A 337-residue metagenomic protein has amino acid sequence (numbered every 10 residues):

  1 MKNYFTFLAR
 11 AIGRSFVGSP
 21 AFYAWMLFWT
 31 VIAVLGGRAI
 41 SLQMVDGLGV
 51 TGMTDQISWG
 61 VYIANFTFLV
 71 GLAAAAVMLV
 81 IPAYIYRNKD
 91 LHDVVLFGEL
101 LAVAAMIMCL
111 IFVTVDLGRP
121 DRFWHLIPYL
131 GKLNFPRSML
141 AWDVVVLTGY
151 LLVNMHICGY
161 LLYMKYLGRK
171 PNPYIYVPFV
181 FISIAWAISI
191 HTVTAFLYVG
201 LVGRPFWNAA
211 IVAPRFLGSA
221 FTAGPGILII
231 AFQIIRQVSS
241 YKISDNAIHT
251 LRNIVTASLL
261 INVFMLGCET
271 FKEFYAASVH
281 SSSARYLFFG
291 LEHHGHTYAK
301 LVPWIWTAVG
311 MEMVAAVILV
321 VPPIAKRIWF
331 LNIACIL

Functional and structural regions predicted by a protein language model:
M1-A75: N-terminal signal-anchor module of multipass membrane proteins
A11-G18, F22, M26-I32, A39 (+2 more regions): Long, contiguous internal "core" modules enriched in hydrophobic/ aromatic residues
V45-V50, D121-I127, A276-R285: Peri-membrane helix termini and adjoining interfacial loops of integral membrane proteins
M53, I57, F123-P136: Interfacial loop/helix-cap signal at membrane boundaries in integral membrane proteins
I57-W124, M139-W142, V146: Membrane helical hairpin/interfacial module
L69, L79-A83, V95-A105, I111 (+6 more regions): Short, well-ordered alpha-helical packing segments
M108, I188-H191, L337: Aromatic-anchored segments of alpha-helical transmembrane domains
F330-L337: Central hydrophobic cores of alpha-helical transmembrane segments in multi-pass integral membrane proteins
